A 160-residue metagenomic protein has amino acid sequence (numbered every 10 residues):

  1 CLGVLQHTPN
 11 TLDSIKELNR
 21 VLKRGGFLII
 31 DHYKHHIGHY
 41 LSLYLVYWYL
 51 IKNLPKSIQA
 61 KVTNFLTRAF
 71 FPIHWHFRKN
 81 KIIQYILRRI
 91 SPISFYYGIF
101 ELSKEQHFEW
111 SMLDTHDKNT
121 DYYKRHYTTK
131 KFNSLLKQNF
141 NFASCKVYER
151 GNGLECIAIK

Functional and structural regions predicted by a protein language model:
C1, K23, I29-D31: A structural signal for short, well-ordered beta-strand segments and their strand-loop junctions that often border
C1-P9: A short SAM/SAH-binding and catalytic strip from SAM-dependent methyltransferases
T8, H36-L41, L154-C156: Short catalytic/ligand-binding loop motif for oxyanion handling, primarily in non-cytosolic enzymes, centered on
L12-R24: A short glycine-rich, Lys/Arg-flanked "PGG" loop and its adjoining helix->strand segment in the class I
F27-H74: Conserved class I S-adenosyl-L-methionine
S91-G98: Long, low-complexity, polar/charged, intrinsically disordered or flexibly structured peripheral segments
F100-K160: C-terminal lobe and adjacent flexible extensions of AdoMet/dcAdoMet transferase-like proteins
